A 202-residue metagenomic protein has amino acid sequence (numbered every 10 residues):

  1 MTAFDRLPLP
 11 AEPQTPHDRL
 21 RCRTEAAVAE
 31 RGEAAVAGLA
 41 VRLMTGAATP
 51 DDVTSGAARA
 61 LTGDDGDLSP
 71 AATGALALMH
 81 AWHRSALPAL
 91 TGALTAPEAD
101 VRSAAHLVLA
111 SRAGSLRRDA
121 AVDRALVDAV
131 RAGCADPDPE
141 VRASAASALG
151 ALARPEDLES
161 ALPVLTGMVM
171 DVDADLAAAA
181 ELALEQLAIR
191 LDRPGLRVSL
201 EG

Functional and structural regions predicted by a protein language model:
M1-S85, G92-T95, A99-S103, S111-A120 (+1 more regions): Extended repeat-based scaffolds of very large eukaryotic assembly and lipid-transport proteins
L68, A99-D100, A135-E140, M170 (+1 more regions): Alpha-helix N-cap/helix-start positions at coil->helix boundaries
M79, A110, G150-A151, E185: Structural signature of alpha-helical solenoid repeat scaffolds
R84-A86, A113-L126, A153-A161, R190-R197: Flexible loop/turn segments at the boundaries of HEAT repeats in alpha-solenoid HEAT proteins
R84-G92, A125-A132, P163-G167: Alpha-helical solenoid scaffolds in eukaryotic proteins
D136-A143, A151, P155: Strongly charged, low-complexity linkers/loops
T166-G202: Eukaryotic acidic, Ser/Thr-rich intrinsically disordered low-complexity regions
